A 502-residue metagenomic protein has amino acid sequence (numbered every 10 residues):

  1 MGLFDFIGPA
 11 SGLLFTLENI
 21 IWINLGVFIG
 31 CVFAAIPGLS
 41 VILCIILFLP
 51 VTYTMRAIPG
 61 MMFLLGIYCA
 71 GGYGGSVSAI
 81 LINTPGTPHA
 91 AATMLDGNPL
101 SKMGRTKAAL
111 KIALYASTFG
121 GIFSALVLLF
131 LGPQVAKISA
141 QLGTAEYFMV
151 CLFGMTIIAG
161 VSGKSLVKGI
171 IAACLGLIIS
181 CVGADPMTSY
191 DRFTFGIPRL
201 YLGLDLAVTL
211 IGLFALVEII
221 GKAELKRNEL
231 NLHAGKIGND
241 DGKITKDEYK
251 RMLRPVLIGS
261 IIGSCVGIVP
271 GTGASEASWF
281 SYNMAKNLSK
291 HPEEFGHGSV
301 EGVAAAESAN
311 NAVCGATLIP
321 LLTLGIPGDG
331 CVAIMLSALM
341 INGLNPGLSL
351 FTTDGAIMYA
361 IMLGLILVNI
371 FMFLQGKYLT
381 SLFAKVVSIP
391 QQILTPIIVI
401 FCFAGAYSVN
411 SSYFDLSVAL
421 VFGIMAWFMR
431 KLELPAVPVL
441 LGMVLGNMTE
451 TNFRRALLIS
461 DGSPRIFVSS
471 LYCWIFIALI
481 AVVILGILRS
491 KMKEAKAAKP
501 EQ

Functional and structural regions predicted by a protein language model:
M1-I58, P133, K137-A140, D191-S299 (+5 more regions): Helix-loop-helix hairpins and the membrane-proximal interhelical loops of multi-pass alpha-helical transport proteins
V27-V41, G71-N83, I158-G163, S260-P270 (+3 more regions): Transmembrane alpha-helix interface/packing and boundary motifs in multi-pass membrane proteins, characterized by
V32-I42, I80-A90, F123-V127, V266-E276 (+4 more regions): Short helix-coil transition sites and intra-membrane helix breaks within transmembrane domains of multi-pass
V41-P50, L64, A79-P99, F130 (+7 more regions): Re-entrant/interfacial helical elements at transmembrane boundaries that shape and gate the permeation pathway
I58-M62, P99-A116, K290-G302, G330-A333 (+1 more regions): Membrane-interface alpha-helices at helix entry/exit sites of multi-pass transporters
Y68-A79, G86, S299-L324, G328 (+1 more regions): A structural-propensity feature for long, helix-poor, extended segments
C69-G74, Y115-V127, V135, I179 (+3 more regions): Membrane-embedded alpha-helical segments of transport systems, primarily multispan ion/solute transporters
K111-R227, I341-K496: Membrane-embedded alpha-helical modules
